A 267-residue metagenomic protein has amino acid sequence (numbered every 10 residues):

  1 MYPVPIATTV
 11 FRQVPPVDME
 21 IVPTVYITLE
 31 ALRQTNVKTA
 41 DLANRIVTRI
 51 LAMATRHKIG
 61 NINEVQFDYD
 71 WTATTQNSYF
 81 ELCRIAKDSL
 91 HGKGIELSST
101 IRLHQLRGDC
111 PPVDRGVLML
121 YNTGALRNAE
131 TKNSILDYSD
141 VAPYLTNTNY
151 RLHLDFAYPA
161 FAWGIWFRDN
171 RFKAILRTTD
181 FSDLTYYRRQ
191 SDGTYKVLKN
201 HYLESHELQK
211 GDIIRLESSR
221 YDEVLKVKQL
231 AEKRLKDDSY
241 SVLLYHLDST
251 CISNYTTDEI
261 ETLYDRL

Functional and structural regions predicted by a protein language model:
M1-T8, T28, V117, N122 (+2 more regions): N-terminal substrate-binding region of glycoside hydrolase catalytic domains
Y2-A7, T39-L51, F80-I85, K132-P143 (+2 more regions): Well-ordered, non-membrane alpha-helical segments in soluble/globular domains
Y2-L118: Chitinase-like catalytic core of GlcNAc-active glycosidases
V17-D18, A52-G60, S89-L90, P143-L154 (+1 more regions): A structural motif corresponding to the C-terminal end of an alpha-helix and its immediate exit/capping segment
I27, W71, I101, Y158-F161 (+1 more regions): Structural motif
Y69-A73, A125-N133, R215: Surface-exposed cleft-lining segments at the edges of enzyme active sites
R84-F181: Substrate-binding surface in catalytic domains of secreted glycosidases
F161, D169-L267: Substrate-binding cleft of secreted/luminal carbohydrate-active enzymes
